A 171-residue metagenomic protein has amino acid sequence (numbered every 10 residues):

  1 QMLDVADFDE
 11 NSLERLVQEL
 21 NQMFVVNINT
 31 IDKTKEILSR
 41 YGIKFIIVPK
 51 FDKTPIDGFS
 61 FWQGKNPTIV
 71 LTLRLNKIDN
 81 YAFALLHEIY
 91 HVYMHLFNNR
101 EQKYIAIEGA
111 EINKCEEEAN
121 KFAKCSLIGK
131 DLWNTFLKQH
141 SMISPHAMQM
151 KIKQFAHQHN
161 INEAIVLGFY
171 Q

Functional and structural regions predicted by a protein language model:
Q1-Q171: Active-site hotspot residues in diverse enzymes, especially metal/ion-binding acidic/histidine motifs
